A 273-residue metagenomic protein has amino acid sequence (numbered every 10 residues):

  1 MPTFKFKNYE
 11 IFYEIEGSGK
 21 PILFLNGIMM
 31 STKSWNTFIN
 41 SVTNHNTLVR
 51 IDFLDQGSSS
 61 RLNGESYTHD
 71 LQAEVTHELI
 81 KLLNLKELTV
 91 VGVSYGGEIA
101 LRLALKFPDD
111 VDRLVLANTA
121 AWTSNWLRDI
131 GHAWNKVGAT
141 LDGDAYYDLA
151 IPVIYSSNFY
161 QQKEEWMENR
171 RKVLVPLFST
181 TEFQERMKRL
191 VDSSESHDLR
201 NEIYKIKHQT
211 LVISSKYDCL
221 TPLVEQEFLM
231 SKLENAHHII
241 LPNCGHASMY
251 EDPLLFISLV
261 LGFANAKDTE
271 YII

Functional and structural regions predicted by a protein language model:
Y9-R61, E65: Conserved HGGG/HGGXW glycine-rich cap/lid loop of the alpha/beta-hydrolase fold
V49-V91, S258: Active-site loop/oxyanion-hole signature of alpha/beta-hydrolase fold enzymes
G92, G96, A100: Gly/Ala-rich beta-loop-alpha elbow adjacent to hydrolase catalytic centers
L101, L105-K106, D112-D142: Flexible "cap/lid" loop of the alpha/beta hydrolase fold
N125-L127, A145-H197, N201-E202: Conserved alpha/beta-hydrolase catalytic His-Asp/Glu region
I206, V212-S214: Short beta-strand/loop motif that positions the catalytic acidic residue of the alpha/beta-hydrolase fold
Y217-T221: Acidic catalytic loop of the alpha/beta-hydrolase fold
A236-I273: Catalytic active-site module of serine/aspartate enzymes centered on a nucleophile-bearing elbow/loop
